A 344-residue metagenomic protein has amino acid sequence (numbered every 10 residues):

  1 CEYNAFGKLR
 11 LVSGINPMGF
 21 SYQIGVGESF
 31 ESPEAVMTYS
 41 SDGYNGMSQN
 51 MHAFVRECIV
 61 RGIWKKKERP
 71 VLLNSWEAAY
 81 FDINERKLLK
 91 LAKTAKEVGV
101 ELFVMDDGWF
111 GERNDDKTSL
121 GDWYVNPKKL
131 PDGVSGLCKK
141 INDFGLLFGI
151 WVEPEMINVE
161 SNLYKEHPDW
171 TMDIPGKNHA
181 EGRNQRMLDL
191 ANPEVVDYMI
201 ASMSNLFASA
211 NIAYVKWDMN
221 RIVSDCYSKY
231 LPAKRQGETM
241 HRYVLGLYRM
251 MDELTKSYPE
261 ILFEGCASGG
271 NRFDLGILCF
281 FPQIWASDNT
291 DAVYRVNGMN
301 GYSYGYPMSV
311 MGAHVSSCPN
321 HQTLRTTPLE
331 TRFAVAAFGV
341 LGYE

Functional and structural regions predicted by a protein language model:
C1-V55, A292-V293: N-terminal accessory beta-strand-rich subdomains and adjacent acidic, glycine-rich linkers that precede catalytic cores
V26, V98, G136-F148, N205-N211 (+2 more regions): A structural motif corresponding to the C-terminal end of an alpha-helix and its immediate exit/capping segment
Y39, A79-I83, F110-D116, E155-E160 (+4 more regions): Flexible loop/turn segments at secondary-structure boundaries
M51-V71: Long, charged amphipathic helices and adjacent flexible linkers at domain junctions
W64-A201, Y214: Aromatic-lined carbohydrate-binding/catalytic grooves of carbohydrate-active enzymes
D107, A213-D225, P259, G265-F273: Short acidic/histidine-rich active-site segments
N158, L163-D197, A201, H241-E344: Glycan-recognition surfaces
S202-V244: N-terminal/domain-start segments enriched in small and hydrophobic, helix-friendly residues, covering either
